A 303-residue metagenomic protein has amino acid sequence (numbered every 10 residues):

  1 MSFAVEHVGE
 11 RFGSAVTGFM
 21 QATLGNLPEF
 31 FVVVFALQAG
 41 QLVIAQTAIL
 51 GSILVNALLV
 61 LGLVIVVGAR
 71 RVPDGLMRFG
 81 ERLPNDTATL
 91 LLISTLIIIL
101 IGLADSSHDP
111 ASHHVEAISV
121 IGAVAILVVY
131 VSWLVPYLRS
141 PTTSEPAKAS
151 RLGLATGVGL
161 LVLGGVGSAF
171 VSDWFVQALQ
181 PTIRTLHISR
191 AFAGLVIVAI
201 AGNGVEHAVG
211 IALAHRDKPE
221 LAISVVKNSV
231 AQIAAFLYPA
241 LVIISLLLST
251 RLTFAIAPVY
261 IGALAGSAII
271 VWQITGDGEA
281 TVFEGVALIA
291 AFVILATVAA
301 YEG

Functional and structural regions predicted by a protein language model:
M1-V32, F170-F192: Membrane-embedded alpha-helical segments and adjacent helix-loop junctions characteristic of multi-pass solute
S2, S52, Y130, A199-N203 (+2 more regions): Alpha-helical transmembrane segments of multi-pass membrane proteins
V5-V16, V72-F79, L221: Flexible loop linkers connecting adjacent transmembrane helices in multi-pass alpha-helical membrane transporters
V8, L54, Y130, I183 (+2 more regions): Residue-level signature of catalytic and energy-coupling elements of molecular machines, predominantly ATP/GTP-dependent
T17-G68, A193-L252: Helix-loop-helix junctions within the multi-pass membrane cores of secondary transporters/permeases
F35-T47, S106-H114, I183-H187, L246-L252 (+1 more regions): Helix-coil boundary and interhelical linker segments in multi-pass alpha-helical membrane proteins
A57-Q177, I256-G303: Alpha-helical transmembrane bundles of multi-pass secondary active transporters
P146-P219, I223: Transmembrane helical segments that form the transport core of multi-pass membrane transport proteins
